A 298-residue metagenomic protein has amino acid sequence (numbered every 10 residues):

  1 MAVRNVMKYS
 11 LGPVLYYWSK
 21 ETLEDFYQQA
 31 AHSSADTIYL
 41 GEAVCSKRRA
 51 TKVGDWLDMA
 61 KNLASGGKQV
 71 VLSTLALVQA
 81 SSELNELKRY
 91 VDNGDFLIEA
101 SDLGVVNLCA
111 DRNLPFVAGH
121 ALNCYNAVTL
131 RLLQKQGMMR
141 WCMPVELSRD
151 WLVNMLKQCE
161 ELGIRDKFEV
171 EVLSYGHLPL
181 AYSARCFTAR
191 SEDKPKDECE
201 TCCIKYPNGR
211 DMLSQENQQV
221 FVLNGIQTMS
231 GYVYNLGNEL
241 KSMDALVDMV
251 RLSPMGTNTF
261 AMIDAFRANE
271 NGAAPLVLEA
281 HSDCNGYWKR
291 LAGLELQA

Functional and structural regions predicted by a protein language model:
A2-C124, V128, L132, C142-A298: Active-site pocket-lining/capping segments in soluble small-molecule metabolic enzymes
K135: Active-site neighborhood of glycoside hydrolase catalytic domains
